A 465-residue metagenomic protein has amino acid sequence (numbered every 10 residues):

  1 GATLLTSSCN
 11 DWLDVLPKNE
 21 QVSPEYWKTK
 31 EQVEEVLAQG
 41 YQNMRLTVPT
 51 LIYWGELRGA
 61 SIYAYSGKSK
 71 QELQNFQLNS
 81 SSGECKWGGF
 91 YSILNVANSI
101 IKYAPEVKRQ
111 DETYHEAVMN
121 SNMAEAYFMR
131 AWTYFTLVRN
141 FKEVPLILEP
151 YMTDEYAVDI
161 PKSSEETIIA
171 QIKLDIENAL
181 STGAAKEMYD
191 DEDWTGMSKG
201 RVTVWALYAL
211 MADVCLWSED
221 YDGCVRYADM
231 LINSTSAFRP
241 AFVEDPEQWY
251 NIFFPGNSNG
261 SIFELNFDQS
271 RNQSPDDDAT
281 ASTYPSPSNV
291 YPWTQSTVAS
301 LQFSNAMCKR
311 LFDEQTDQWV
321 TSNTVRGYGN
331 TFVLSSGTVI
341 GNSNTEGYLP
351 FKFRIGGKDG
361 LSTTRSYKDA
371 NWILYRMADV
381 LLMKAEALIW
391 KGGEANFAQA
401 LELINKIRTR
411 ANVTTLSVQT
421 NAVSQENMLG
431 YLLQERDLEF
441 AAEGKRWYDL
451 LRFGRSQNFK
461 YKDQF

Functional and structural regions predicted by a protein language model:
L5-E56, N251: Acidic, glycine-rich segments characteristic of secretory precursors and extracytoplasmic regions
P24, T47-G67, I147-E149, A185-Y284 (+4 more regions): Short, surface-exposed recognition loops and adjoining beta-strand edges that mediate ligand/DNA contacts, enriched
T29-L46, G67-F141, A157-A170, I176-K186 (+3 more regions): Conserved, well-structured interaction surfaces
E31-Q32, L37, Y41, Y65-G89 (+2 more regions): Elongated scaffold/linker segments in the mid-to-C-terminal portions of large proteins
M123, R130, L137, V204 (+4 more regions): Structural register within alpha-helical repeat arrays
Y221, E394-F397: TPR-repeat structural position
